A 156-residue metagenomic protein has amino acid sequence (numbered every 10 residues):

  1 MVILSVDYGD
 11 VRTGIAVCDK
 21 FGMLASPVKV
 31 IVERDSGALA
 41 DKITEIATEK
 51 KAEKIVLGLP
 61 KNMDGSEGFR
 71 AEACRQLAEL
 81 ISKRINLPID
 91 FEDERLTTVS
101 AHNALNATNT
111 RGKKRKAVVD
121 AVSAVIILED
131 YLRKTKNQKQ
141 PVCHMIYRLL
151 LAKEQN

Functional and structural regions predicted by a protein language model:
M1-I3, V11-L151: Phosphate- and other anionic-substrate recognition elements at nucleic-acid/protein interfaces
D7: Conserved catalytic-loop position in the HRD/HxD motif
